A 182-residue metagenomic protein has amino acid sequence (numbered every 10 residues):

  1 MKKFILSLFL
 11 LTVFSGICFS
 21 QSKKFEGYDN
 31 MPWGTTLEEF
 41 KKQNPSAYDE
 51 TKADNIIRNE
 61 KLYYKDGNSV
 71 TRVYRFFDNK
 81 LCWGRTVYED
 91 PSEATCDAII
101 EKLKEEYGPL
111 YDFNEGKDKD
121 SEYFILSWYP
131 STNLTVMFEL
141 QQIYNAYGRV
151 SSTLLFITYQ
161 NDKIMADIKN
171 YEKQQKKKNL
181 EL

Functional and structural regions predicted by a protein language model:
F4-G16, S20: Sec-dependent N-terminal signal peptides
I5, K24, N55-I57, K61-Y63: Mixed-charge, polar/low-complexity N-terminal
L8-V13, Y64, D112, L182: Generic detector of low-complexity/intrinsically disordered segments and short hydrophobic N-terminal stretches
L11, K65, F77, K117-K119 (+1 more regions): Sterically constrained small-residue positions within well-ordered secondary structures of folded domains
Q21-I56, T86-L182: Non-cytosolic coordination micro-motifs
K61-K102: Mid-chain, structured segments of secreted extracytoplasmic proteins
